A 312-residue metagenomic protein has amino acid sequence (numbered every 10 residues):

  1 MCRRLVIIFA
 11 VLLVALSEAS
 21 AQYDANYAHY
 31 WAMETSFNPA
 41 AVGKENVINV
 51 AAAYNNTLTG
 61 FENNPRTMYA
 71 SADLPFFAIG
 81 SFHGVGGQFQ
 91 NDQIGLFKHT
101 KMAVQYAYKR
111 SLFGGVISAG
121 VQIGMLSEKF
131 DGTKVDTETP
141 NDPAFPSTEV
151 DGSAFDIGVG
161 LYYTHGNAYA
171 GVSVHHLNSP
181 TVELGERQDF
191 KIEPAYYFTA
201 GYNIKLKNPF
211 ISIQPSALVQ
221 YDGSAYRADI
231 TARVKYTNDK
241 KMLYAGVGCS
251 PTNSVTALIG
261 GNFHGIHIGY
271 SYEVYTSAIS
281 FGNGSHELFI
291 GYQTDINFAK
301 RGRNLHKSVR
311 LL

Functional and structural regions predicted by a protein language model:
M1-L5: Positively charged n-region of N-terminal signal peptides that target proteins for export
V6-I7, A232: Intrinsically disordered low-complexity regions specifically enriched for long asparagine
I7-A15: Bacterial N-terminal signal peptides
A15-L16, Q188: Hydrophobic alpha-helical membrane context
L16-Q22: Bacterial Sec-dependent signal peptides at the C-terminal "C-region" and cleavage site
Q22-L312: Subset of outer-membrane beta-barrel
